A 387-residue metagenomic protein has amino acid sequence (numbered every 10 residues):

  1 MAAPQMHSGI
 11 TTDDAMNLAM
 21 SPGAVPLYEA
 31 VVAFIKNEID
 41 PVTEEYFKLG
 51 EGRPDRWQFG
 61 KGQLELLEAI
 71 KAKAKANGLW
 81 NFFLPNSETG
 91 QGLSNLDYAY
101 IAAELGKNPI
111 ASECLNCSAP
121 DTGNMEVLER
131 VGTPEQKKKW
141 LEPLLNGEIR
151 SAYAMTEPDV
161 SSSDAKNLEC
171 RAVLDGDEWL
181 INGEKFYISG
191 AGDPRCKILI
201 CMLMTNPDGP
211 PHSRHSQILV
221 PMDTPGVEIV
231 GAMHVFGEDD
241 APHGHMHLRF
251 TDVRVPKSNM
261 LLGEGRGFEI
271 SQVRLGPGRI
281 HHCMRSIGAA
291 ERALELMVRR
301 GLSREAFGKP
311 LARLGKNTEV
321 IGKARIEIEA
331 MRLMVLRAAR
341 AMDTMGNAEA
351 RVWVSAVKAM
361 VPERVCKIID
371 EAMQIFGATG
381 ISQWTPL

Functional and structural regions predicted by a protein language model:
A2-I110, S118, V131-Q136, P143 (+5 more regions): Alpha-helical interface subdomain recognition
G90-L93, S162, I229, N259-E264: Cytochrome P450 core scaffold surrounding the K-helix E-X-X-R motif and the conserved "meander" helix-loop region
L93-N95, S163-K166, A191-C196, P211-R214 (+1 more regions): Short glycine/proline-enriched turns and hinge-like loops at secondary-structure junctions
L115-E135, D164: N-terminal glycine-rich flavin-associated loop
G147-T156, C201-M202: A short, Trp-centered hydrophobic/proline-enriched beta-strand micro-motif
S161, F186-D193, P277-H281: Glycine-rich phosphate/pyrophosphate-binding beta-alpha loops
N167, D223-R254: Flexible, small-/acidic-enriched active-site or ligand-binding loops
D177-E178, N182-V230: A short core secondary-structure module
